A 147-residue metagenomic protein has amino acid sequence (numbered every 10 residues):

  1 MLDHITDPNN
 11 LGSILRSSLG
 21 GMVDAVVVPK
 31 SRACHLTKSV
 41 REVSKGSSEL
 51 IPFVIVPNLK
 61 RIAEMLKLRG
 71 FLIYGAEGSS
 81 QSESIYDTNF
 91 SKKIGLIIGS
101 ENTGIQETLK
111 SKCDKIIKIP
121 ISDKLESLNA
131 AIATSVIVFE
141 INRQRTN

Functional and structural regions predicted by a protein language model:
M1-N147: Post-transcriptional modification and biogenesis factors for structured RNAs of the translation apparatus
